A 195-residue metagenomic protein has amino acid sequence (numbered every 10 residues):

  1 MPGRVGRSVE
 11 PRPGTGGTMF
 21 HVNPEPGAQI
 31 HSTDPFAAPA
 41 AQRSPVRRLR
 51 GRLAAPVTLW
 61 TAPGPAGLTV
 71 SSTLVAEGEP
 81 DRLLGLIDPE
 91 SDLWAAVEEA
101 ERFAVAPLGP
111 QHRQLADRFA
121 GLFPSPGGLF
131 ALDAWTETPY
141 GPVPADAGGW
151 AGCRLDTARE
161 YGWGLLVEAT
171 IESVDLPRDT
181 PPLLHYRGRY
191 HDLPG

Functional and structural regions predicted by a protein language model:
M1-H21: N-terminal amphipathic/basic-hydrophobic helices that include classical n-h-c signal peptides and signal-anchor
G16-G195: Basic, polyanion-binding surface patches
